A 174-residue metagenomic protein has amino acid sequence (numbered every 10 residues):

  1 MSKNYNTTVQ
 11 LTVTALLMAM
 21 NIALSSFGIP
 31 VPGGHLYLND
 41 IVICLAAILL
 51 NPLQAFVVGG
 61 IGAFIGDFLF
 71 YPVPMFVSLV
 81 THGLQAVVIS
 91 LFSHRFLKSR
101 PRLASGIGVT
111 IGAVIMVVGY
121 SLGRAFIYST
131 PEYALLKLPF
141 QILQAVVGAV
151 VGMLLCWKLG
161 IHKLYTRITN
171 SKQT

Functional and structural regions predicted by a protein language model:
M1-T174: Loop-helix junctions at membrane interfaces
